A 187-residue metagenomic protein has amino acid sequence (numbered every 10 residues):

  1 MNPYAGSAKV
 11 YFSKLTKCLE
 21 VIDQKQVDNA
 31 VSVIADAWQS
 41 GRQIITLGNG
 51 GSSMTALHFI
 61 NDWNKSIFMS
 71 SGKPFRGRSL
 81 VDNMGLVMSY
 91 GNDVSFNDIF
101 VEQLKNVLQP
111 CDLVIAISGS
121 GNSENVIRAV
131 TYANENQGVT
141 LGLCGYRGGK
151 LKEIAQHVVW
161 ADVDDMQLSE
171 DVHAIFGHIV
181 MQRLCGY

Functional and structural regions predicted by a protein language model:
M1-I22: Generic N-terminal amphipathic, Lys/Arg-enriched alpha-helix
I22-S40: A short, well-structured juxtamembrane/interface segment
A35-V107: Glycine-rich, small/polar surface segments that engage phosphate groups of diverse ligands
S52-L57, N122-A129, L151: Short glycine/serine/threonine-rich phosphate/pyrophosphate-binding segments that cradle anionic phosphate groups
N106-V107, C111-V114, Q167-Y187: A charged, well-structured terminal subsegment
L143-A155: Short, glycine/polar-rich helix-capping loops at beta-to-alpha or helix-loop-helix junctions that flank or form
